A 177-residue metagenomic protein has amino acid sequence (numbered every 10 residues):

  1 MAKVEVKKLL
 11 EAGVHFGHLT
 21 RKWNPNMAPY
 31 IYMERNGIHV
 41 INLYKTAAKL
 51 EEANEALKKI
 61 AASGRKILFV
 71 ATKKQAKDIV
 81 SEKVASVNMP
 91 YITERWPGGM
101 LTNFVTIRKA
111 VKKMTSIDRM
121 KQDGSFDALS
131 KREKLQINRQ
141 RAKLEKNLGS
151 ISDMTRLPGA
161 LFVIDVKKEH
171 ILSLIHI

Functional and structural regions predicted by a protein language model:
A2-K66, T72-K73, K77-K121, K131-K134 (+2 more regions): N-terminal cationic and glycine-rich segments that engage phosphates or anionic surfaces
A56, L172-S173: Short beta-alpha junctions and helix-cap segments that line functional grooves
A71, T93, F162-V166: Flexible glycine-/small-residue-rich
A76-D78, E169-L172: Short, well-ordered alpha-helical microsegments
D127, K131-V163, H170-L172: Extended, charged alpha-helical interaction scaffolds
I175-I177: Conserved small/polar residues in nucleotide/adenosyl-binding loops
